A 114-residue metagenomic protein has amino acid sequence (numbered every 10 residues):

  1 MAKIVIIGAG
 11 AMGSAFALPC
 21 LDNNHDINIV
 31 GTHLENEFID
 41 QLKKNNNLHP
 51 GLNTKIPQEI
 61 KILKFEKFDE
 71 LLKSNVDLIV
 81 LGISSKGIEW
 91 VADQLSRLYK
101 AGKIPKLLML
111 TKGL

Functional and structural regions predicted by a protein language model:
M1-K55, I60-E70: NAD(P)+-binding Rossmann beta1-loop-alpha1 motif at the extreme N-terminus of oxidoreductases
S74, L78-L114: Rossmann-like NAD(P)(H) cofactor-binding subdomain of soluble oxidoreductases
